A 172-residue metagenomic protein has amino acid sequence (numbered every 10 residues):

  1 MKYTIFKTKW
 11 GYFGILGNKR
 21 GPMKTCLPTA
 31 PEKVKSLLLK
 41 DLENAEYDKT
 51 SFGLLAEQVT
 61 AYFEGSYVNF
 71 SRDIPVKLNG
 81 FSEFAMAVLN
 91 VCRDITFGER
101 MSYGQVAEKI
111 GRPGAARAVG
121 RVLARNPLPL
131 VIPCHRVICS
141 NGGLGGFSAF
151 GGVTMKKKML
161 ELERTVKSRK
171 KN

Functional and structural regions predicted by a protein language model:
M1-G114, L162-N172: Basic nucleic-acid-binding alpha-helical/helix-turn surface characteristic of O6-alkylguanine DNA
G80, L123-N126, S148: Structured beta->alpha junctions
G114-L128: Regulatory, non-catalytic segments
V131: Major-groove DNA-recognition helix of helix-turn-helix-type DNA-binding domains
V137: Active-site His/Glu-centered metal-binding helix of metallohydrolases
S140-N172: …primarily DNA-binding HTH/wHTH and HhH modules…
